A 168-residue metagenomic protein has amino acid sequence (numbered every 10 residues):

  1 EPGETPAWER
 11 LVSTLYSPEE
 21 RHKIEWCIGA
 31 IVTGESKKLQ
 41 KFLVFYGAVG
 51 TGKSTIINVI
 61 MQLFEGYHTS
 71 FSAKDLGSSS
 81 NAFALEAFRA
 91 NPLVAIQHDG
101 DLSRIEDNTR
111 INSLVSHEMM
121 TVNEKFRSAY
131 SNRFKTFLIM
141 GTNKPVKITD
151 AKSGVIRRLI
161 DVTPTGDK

Functional and structural regions predicted by a protein language model:
E1-L93, I160-T163: P-loop NTPase catalytic core of nucleic-acid-dependent motor ATPases
T14-E20, V146-D150, K168: Short, polar/flexible loop-turn hinges at active-site or ligand-entry regions and domain interfaces
L15, A73, A84-L85, G100-S103 (+2 more regions): Short, contiguous acidic/charged loop-to-helix segments that flank catalytic cores in large enzymes
F71-S80, T109-S128: Substrate-gripping "pore-loop 1 plus following alpha2 helix"
F83-A90, V122-G141: AAA+/SF3 P-loop NTPase mechanochemical coupling elements
P92-H117, Y130, F134, I148-V155: Conserved AAA+/SF3 P-loop NTPase catalytic/coupling segment centered on the Walker-B
D101-L102, N143-K147, T165-K168: Conserved nucleotide-binding/hydrolysis micro-motifs of P-loop NTPases
A151-D167: A short helix-turn-beta junction within AAA+ P-loop NTPase domains corresponding to the substrate/partner-engaging
